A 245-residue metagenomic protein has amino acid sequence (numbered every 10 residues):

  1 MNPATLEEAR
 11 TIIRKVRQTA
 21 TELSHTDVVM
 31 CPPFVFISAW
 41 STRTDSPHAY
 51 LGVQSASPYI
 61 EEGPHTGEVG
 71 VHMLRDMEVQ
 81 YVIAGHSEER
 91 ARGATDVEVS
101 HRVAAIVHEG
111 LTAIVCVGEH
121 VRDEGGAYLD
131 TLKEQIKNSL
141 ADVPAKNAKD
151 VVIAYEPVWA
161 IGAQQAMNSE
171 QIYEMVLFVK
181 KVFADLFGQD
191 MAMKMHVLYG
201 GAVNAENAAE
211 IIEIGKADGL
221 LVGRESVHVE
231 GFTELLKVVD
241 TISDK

Functional and structural regions predicted by a protein language model:
M1-A154, V158-K245: Active-site loop-to-helix "anion-binding N-cap" substructures in soluble metabolic enzymes
